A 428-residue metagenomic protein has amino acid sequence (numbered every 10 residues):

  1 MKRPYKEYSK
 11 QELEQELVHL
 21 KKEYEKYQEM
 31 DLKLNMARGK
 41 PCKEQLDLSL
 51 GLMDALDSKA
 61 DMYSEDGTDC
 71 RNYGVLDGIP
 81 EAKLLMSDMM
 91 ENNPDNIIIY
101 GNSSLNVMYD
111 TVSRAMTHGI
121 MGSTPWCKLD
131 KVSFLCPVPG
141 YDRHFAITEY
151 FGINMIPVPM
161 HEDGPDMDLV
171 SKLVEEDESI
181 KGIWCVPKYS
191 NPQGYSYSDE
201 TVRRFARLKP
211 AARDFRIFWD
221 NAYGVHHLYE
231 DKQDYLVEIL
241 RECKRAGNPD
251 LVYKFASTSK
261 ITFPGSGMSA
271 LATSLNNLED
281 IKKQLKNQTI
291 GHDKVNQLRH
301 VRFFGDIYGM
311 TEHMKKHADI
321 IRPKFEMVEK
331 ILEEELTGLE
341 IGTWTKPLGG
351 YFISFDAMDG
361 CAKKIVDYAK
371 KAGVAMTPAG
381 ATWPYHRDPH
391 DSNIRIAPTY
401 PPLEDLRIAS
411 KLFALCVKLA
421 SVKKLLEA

Functional and structural regions predicted by a protein language model:
M1-D66, L426-A428: Conserved N-terminal helix/loop that builds the PLP phosphate-binding region of the aspartate aminotransferase-like
K2-P4, K10-E16, S58-M62, G74 (+6 more regions): PLP-dependent enzyme catalytic core of the Aspartate aminotransferase-like
L20-Q28, N277-L278, K282-K283, Q288 (+3 more regions): Conserved C-terminal alpha-helix-loop-beta "cap" of PLP-dependent enzymes that closes/shapes the active-site mouth
G39-K43, S104-L105, G140-D142, D163 (+9 more regions): Short, solvent-exposed loop/turn segments at secondary-structure junctions
T68-R213, G224-G247, A362, A414 (+1 more regions): Conserved core of the PLP fold type I
Y100, R241-R322, E334-E335, V422: Conserved core segment of the aminotransferase class I/II
K315-E329, I341-D356: Conserved glycine-rich beta-strand-loop-beta hairpin in the small C-terminal domain of fold type I
